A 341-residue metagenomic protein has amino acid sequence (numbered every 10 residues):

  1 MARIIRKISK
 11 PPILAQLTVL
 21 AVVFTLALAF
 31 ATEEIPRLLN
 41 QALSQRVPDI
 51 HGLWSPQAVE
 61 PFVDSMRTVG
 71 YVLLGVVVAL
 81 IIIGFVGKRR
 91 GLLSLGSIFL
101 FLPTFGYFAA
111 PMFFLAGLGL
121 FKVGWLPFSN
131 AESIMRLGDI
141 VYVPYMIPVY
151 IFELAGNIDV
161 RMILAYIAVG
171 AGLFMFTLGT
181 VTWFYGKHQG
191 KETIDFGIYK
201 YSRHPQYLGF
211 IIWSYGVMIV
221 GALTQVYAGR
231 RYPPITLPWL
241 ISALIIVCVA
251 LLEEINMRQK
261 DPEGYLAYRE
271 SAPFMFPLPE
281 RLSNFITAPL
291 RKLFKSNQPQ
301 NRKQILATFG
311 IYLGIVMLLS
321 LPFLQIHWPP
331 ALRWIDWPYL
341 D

Functional and structural regions predicted by a protein language model:
M1-F196, L208-D341: Membrane-anchoring alpha-helices and their flanking helix-loop junctions
G170, Y201-S202: Alpha-helical architecture
S202-R203, L208: Conserved SAM-binding loop
